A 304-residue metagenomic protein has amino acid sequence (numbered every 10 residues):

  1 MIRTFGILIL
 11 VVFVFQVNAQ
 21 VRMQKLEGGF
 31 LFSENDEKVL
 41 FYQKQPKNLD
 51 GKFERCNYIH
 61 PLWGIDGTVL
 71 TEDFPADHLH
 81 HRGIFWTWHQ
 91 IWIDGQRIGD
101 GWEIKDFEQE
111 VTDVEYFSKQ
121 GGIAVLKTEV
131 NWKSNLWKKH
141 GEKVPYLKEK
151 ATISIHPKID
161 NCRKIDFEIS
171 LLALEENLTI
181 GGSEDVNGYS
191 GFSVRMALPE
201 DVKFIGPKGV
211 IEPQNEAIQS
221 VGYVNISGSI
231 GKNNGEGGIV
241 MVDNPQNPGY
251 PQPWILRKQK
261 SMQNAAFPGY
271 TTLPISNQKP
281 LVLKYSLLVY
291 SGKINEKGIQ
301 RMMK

Functional and structural regions predicted by a protein language model:
M1-V21: Bacterial Sec-dependent N-terminal signal peptides
Q20-L79, N177, G182, I294 (+1 more regions): Beta-strand-rich N-terminal accessory domains
Y42-Q45, G51-N57, P61, K158-I205 (+1 more regions): Acidic (Asp/Glu-rich), glycine- and aromatic
G51-G101, G206-Y223: Extracellular/lumen-exposed scaffold segments
G83-N161: Extended, loop-rich substrate-binding clefts of extracytoplasmic carbohydrate-active enzymes
V130-L136, I153-P157, L171-E175, M196-E200 (+1 more regions): Beta-strand elements of well-folded, non-transmembrane domains
E176-N177, G181-P248: Active-site/ligand-binding surface loops and adjacent short beta/alpha elements that line catalytic pockets across
I239-K304: Beta-strand-rich recognition/accessory modules
